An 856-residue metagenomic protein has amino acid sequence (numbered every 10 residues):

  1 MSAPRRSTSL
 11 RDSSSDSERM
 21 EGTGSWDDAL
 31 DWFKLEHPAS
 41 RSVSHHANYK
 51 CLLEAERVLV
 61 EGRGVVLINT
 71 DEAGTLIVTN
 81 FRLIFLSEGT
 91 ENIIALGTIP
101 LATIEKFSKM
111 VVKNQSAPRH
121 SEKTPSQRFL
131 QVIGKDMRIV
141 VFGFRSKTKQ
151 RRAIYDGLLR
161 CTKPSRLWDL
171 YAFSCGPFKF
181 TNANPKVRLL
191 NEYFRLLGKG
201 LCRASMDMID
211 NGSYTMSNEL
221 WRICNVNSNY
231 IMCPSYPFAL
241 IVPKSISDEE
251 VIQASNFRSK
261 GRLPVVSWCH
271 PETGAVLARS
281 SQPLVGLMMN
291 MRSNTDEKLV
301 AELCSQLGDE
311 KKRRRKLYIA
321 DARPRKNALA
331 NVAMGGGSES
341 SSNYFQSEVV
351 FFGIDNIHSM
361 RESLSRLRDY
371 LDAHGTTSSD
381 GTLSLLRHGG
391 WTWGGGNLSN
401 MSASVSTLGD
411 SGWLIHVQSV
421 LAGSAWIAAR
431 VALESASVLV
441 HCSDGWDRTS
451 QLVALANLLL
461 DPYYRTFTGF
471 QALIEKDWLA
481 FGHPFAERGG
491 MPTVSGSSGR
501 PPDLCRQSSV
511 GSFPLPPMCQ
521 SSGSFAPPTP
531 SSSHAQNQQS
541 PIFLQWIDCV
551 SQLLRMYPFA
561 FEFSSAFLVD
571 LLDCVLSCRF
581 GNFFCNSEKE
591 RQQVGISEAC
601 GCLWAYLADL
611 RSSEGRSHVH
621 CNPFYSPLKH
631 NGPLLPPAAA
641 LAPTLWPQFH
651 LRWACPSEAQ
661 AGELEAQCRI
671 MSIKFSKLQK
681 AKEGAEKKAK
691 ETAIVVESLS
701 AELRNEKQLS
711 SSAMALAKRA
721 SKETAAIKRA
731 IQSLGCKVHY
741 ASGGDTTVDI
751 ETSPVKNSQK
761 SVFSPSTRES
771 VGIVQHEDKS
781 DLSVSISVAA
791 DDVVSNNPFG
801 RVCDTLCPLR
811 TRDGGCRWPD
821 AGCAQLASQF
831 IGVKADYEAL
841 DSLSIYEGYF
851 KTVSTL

Functional and structural regions predicted by a protein language model:
S2-S7, S15-E18, N69, G97 (+5 more regions): Conserved N-terminal structural segment that caps and organizes enzyme catalytic cores in eukaryotes
S2-V78: Anionic N-terminal interaction surfaces
K50-F129, I133-K135, I139-R145: Phosphoinositide-binding peripheral membrane targeting modules
A55, G62, A320, K326 (+1 more regions): Functionally constrained cores in energy, signaling, and assembly domains
L76-I77, I133, C269-P271, A432: Well-ordered beta-strand positions
A278, V431, A436-L458, V550: A phosphate-binding catalytic loop at a beta-strand-loop-alpha-helix junction that coordinates phosphoryl groups
D461: Conserved hydrolase catalytic core segment
